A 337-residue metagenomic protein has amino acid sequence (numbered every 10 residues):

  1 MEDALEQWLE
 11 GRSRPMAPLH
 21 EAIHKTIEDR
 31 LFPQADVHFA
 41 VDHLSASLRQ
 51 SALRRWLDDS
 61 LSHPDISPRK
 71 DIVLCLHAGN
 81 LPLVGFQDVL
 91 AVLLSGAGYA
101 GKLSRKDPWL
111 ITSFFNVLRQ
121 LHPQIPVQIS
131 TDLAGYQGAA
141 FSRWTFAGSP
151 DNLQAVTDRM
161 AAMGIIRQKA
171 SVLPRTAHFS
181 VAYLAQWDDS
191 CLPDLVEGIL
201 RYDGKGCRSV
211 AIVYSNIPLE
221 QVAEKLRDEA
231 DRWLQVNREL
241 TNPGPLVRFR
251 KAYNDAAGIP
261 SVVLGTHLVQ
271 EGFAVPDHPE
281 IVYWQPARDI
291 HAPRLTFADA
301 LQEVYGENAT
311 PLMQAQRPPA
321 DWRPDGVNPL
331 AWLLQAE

Functional and structural regions predicted by a protein language model:
M1, G96, L184, N216 (+1 more regions): Residue-level signal for inorganic ion chemistry
M1-L74, W284-A292, L301-P311, P318: N-terminal Rossmann-like NAD(P)+-binding subdomain of aldehyde/semialdehyde dehydrogenases
R55, L81, D151-L153, Q221: Glycine-rich nucleotide phosphate-binding loop and flanking beta-alpha elements of Rossmann-like dinucleotide-binding
L57-L121, I125, S142-R143: Conserved small-residue-rich beta-alpha loop and adjacent elements that most often cradle the phosphate/pyrophosphate
D58-N80, S130-A140, P150, H267-H278: Donor nucleotide-activated moiety binding/catalytic core segment of transferases that use nucleotide-activated donors
S113-R119, A155-G164, K225-E229, L312-A320: Short, aromatic/basic amphipathic alpha-helical patches
L121-L219, D325-E337: Conserved NAD(P)+-binding/catalytic subdomain of aldehyde/semialdehyde dehydrogenases
P193, R201-E337: NAD(P)-dependent aldehyde/semialdehyde dehydrogenase
